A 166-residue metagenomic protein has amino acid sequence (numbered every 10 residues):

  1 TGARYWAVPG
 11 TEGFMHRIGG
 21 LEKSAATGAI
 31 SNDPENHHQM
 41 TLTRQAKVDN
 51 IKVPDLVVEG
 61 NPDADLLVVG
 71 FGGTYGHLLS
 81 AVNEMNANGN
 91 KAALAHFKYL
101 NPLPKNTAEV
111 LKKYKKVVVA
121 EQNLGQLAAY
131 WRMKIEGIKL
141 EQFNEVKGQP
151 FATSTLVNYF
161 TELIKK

Functional and structural regions predicted by a protein language model:
T1-K166: Flexible, low-complexity linker and terminal segments
